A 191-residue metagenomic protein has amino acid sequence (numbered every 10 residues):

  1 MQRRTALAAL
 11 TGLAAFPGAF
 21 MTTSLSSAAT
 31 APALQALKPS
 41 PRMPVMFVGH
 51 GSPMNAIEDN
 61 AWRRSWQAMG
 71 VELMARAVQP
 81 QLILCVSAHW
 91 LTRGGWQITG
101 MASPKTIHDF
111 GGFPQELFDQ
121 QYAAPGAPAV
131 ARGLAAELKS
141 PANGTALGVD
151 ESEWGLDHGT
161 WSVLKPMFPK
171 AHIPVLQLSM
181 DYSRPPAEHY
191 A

Functional and structural regions predicted by a protein language model:
M1-P17, S24: N-terminal secretory signal peptides and thylakoid transit peptides that target proteins across membranes
L10, G49, S179: Residues at the C-termini of beta-strands that transition into short coil/loop
P17-G18, S65: A short hydrophobic/aromatic micro-motif that marks alpha-helical segments and, especially, helix-coil
M21-A31: Signal peptide processing junction and immediate N-terminal pro/mature segment of secreted/exported proteins
A29-T145: A short aromatic-anchored loop/beta-hairpin motif
A131-E188: Internal, conserved structured core segments that host functional sites
A191: A contiguous pocket-lining binding segment that forms or flanks enzyme active sites
